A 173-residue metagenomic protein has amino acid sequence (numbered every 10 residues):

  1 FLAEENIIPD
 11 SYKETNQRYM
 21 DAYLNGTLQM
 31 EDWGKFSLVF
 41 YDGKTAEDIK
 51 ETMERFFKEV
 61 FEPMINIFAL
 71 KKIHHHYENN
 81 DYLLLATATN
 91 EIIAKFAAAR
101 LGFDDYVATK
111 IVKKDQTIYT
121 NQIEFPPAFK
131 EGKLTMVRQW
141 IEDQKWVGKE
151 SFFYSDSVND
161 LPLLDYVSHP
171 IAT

Functional and structural regions predicted by a protein language model:
A3-H75: A metal-dependent, Asp-based hydrolase signature
E51-E54, K58-T173: C-terminal cap/substrate-recognition subdomain and adjoining C-terminal extension of metal-dependent phosphatase-like
